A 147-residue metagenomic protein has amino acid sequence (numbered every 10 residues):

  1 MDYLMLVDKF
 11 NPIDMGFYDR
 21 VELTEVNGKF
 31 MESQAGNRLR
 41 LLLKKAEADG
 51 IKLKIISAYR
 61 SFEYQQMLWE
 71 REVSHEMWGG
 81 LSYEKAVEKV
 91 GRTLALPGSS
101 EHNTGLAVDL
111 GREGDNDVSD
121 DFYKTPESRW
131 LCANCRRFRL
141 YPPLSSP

Functional and structural regions predicted by a protein language model:
M1-A58, F62-P147: Extracytoplasmic cell-surface/polysaccharide-interacting catalytic and binding patches
